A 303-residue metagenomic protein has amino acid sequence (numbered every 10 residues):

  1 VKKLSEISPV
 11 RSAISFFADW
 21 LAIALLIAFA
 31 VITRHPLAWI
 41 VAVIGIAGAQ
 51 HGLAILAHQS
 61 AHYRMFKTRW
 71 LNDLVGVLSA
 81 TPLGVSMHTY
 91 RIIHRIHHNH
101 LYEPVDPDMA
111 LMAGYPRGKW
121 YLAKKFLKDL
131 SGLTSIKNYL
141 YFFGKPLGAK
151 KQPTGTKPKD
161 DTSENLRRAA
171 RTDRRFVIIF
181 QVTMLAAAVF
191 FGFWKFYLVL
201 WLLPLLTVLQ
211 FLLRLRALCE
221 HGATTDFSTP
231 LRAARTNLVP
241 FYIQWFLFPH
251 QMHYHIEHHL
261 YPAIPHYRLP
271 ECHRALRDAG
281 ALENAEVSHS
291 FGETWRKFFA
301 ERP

Functional and structural regions predicted by a protein language model:
V1-A47, T81-V199, H266-P303: Non-catalytic, topology-defining segments of multipass membrane proteins
L26, A61, M65-F66, S228 (+1 more regions): Active-site-flanking alpha-helical
A47-A57, S86, L133-N138, W201-P230: Transmembrane alpha-helical segments that form the membrane-embedded catalytic/substrate-channel core of multi-pass
L53-H62, Y90-Y102, R216-A223, F248-I264: Histidine-centered catalytic micro-motifs
L56-L74, Y102-A113: Aspartate-rich (DDxxD/NDxxD/DxxxD) Mg2+/diphosphate-binding motifs and their adjoining helix-loop segments
A234-Q251: Cytosolic juxtamembrane regulatory segments of multi-pass membrane proteins
